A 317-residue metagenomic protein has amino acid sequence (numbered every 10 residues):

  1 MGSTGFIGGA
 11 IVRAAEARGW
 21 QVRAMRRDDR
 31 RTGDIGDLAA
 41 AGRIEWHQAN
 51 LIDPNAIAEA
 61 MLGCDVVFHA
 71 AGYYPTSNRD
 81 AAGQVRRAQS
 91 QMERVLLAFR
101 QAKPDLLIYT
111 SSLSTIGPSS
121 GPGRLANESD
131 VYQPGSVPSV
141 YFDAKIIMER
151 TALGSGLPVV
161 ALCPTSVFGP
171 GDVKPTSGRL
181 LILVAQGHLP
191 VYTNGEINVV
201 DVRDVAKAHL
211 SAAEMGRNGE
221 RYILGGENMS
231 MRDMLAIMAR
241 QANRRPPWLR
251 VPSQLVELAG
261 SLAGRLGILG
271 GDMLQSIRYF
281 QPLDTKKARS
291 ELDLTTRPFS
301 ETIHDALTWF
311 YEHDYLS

Functional and structural regions predicted by a protein language model:
M1-W20: N-terminal Rossmann NAD(P)H-binding glycine-rich loop of SDR-like oxidoreductase domains
A40-S90, A98: NAD(P)H-binding glycine-rich loop region in Rossmannoid oxidoreductase-like domains and their noncatalytic homologs
Y73, R87-V140: Conserved Rossmann-fold NAD(P)-dependent oxidoreductase catalytic core, especially the SDR/UDP-sugar
S111, R150-P170: Conserved beta-loop-beta element that borders a ligand/cofactor-binding pocket
Q133-S136, L180-V200, D204: A conserved pocket-lining segment of Rossmann-fold NAD(P)-dependent short-chain dehydrogenase/reductase
P175-T176, T193-A213, G219-E220: Substrate-positioning beta->alpha
A208-L269, S300-S317: Mid/C-terminal beta-alpha module of Rossmann-like enzyme folds, strongest in SDR-family dehydrogenases/epimerases
A236, L262-T295: Conserved C-terminal active-site "lid" loop/helix of NAD(P)H-dependent oxidoreductases that clamps the redox cofactor
